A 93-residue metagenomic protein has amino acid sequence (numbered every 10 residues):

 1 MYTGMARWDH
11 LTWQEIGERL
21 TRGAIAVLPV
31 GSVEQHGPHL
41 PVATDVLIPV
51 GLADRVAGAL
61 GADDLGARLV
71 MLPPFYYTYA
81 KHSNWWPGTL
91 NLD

Functional and structural regions predicted by a protein language model:
Y2-D93: N-terminal catalytic or cofactor-binding beta/alpha core of small enzyme domains
